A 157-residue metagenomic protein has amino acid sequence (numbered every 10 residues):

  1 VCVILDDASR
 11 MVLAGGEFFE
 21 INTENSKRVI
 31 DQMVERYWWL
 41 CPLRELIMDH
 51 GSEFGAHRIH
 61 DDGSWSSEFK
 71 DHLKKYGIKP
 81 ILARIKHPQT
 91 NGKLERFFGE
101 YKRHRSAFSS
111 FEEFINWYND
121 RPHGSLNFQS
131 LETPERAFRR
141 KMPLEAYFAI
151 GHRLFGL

Functional and structural regions predicted by a protein language model:
V1, D7-W117: RNase H-like DDE/DDD metal-dependent nuclease/strand-transfer catalytic core used by mobile genetic elements
G99-L157: C-terminal domain-tail junction helix/linker
